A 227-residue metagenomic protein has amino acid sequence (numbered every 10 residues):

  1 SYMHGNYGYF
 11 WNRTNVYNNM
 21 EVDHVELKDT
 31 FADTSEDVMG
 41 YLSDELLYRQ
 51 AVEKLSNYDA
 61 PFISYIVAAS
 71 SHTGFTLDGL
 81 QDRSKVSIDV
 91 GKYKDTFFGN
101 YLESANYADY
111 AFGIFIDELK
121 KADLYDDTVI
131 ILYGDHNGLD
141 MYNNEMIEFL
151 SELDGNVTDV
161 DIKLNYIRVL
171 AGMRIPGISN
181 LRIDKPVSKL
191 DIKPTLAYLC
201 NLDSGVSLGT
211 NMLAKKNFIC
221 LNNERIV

Functional and structural regions predicted by a protein language model:
S1-V227: Solvent-exposed soluble domains appended to multi-pass membrane proteins
